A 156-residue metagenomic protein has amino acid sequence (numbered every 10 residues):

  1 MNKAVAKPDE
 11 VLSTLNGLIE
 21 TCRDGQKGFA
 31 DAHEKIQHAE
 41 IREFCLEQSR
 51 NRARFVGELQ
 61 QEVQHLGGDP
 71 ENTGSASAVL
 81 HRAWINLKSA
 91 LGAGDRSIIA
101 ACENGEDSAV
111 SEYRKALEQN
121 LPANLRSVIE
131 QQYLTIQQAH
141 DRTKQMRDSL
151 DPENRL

Functional and structural regions predicted by a protein language model:
M1-L156: Amphipathic alpha-helical hairpins
